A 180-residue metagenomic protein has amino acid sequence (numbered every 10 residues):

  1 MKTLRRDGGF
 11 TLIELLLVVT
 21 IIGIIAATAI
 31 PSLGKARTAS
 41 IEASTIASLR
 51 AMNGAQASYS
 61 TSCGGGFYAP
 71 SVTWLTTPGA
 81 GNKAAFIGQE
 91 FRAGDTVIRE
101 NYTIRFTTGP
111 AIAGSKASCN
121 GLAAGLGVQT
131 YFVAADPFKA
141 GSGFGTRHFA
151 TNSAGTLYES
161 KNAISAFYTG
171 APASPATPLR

Functional and structural regions predicted by a protein language model:
M1-F10: N-terminal leader/signal peptides at the extreme start of proteins
D7, I25-T28, A36, S40: Residue-level signal for short amphipathic helical patches enriched in basic/charged and nearby hydrophobic residues
I13-S32: Alpha-helical hydrophobic helix detector
S32-L49: Aliphatic-rich helix starts adjacent to a transmembrane/signal segment
G54-R147, T151-A154, K161, A173-R180: Extracellular/periplasmic head regions of type IV pilus-like filament subunits
A163-F167: A short acidic/small-residue loop/turn micro-motif
